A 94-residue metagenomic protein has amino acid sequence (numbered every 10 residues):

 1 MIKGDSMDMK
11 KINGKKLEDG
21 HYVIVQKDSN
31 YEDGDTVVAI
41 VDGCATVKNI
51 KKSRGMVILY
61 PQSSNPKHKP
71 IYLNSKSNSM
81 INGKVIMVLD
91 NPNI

Functional and structural regions predicted by a protein language model:
M1, I24, T46-N49, K84: Residues located in well-ordered beta-strands
M1-I40: A short, contiguous structural element within a folded domain that forms the immediate neighborhood of a functional site
D5, D28, I50-S53, V88: Residue-level recognition of beta-strand microenvironments
M7, N30, C44, K52 (+1 more regions): Residue-level signature for short turns and capping positions that connect secondary-structure elements
K16, V41-D42, S75-S79: A generic structural micro-feature
D33-V57: Short, compositionally biased
K52-I94: Glycine- and charge-enriched low-complexity intrinsically disordered segments
